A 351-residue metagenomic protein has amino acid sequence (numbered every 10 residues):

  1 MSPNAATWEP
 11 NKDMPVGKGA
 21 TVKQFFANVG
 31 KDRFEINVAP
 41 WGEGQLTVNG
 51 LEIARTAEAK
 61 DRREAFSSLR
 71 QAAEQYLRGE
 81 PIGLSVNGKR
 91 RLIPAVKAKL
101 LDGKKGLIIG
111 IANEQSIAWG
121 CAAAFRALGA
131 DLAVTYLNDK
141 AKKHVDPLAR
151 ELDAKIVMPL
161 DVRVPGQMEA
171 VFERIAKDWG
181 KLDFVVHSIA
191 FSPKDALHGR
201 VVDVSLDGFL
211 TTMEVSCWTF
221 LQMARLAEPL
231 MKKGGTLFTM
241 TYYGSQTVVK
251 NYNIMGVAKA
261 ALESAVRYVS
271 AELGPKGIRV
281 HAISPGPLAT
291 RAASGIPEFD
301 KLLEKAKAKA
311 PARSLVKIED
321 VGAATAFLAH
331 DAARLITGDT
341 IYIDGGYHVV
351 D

Functional and structural regions predicted by a protein language model:
K99-V134: Canonical Rossmann dinucleotide-binding motif of NAD(H)/NADP(H)-dependent dehydrogenases/reductases, specifically
G110-A123, A190-R225, P229, K233-P275 (+3 more regions): Catalytic loop of short-chain dehydrogenase/reductase
D146-P147, P275, P287-A310, V350-D351: A glycine/serine/threonine-rich, flexible loop-to-helix segment that serves as the NAD(P) cofactor-binding "lid"
A149-R150, M158-E169, E173-L210, P229 (+2 more regions): Conserved mid-core segment of classical short-chain dehydrogenase/reductases
G274, R279, I336-G338: Short, small/polar-rich loop/turn modules that mediate ligand/substrate recognition or access, typified
R279-A289, A329-A332, Y342-D344: Conserved SDR Rossmann-fold cofactor-binding beta-strand/turn motif
A310-V321, A332: A conserved structural motif in NAD(P)-dependent oxidoreductases
A326, T337-D351: Short C-terminal tail/terminal secondary-structure segment of NAD(P)H-dependent dehydrogenase/reductase domains
